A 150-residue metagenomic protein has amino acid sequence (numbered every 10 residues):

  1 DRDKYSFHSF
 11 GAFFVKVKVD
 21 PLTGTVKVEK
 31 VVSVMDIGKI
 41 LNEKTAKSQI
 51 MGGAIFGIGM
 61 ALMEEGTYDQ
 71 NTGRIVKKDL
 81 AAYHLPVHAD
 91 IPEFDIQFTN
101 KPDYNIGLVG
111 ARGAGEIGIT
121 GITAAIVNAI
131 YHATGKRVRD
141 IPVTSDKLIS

Functional and structural regions predicted by a protein language model:
D1-S150: C-terminal catalytic domains of large/alpha subunits in multi-subunit enzymes
